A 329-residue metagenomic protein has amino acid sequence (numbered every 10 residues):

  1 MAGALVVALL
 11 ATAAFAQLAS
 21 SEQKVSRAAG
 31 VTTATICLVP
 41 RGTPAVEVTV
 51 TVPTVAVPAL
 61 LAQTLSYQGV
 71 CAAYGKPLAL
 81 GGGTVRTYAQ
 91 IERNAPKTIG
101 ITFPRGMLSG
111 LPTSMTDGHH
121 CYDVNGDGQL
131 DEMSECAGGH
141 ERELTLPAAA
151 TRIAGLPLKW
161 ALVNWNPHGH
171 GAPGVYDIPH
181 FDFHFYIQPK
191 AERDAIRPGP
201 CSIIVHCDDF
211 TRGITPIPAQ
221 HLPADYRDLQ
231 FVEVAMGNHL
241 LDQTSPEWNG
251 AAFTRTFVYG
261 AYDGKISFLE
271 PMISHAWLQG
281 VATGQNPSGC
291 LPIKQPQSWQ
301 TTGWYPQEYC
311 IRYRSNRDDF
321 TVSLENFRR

Functional and structural regions predicted by a protein language model:
A2-A13: Bacterial N-terminal signal peptides
A14-A16, S21, A28: Boundary at the C-terminal end of the N-terminal hydrophobic targeting segment
G30, I36, D242-R329: C-terminal, well-folded lobe of enzymatic/effector domains
G69, A73-P77, R93-P179, D194: Short N-terminal edge-element motif at the start of the domain
V70, G83-R86: Phosphate/adenylate-binding glycine loop and adjacent helical scaffold
L158-Q243: Extracellular-facing segments of soluble proteins and assemblies that are Gly/Ser/Thr-biased and enriched in aromatics
